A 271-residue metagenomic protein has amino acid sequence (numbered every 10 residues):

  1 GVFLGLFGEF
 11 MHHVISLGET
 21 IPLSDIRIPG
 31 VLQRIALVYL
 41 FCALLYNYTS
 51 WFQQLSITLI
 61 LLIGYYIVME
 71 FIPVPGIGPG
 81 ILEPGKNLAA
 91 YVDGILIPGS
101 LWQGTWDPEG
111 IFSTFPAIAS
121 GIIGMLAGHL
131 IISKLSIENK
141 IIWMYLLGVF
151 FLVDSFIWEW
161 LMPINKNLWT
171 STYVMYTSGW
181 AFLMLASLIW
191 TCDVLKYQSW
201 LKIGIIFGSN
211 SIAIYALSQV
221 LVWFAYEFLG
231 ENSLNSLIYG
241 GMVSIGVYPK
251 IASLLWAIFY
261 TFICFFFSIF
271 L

Functional and structural regions predicted by a protein language model:
G1-L271: Alpha-helical transmembrane segments and their immediate juxtamembrane cytosolic regions
